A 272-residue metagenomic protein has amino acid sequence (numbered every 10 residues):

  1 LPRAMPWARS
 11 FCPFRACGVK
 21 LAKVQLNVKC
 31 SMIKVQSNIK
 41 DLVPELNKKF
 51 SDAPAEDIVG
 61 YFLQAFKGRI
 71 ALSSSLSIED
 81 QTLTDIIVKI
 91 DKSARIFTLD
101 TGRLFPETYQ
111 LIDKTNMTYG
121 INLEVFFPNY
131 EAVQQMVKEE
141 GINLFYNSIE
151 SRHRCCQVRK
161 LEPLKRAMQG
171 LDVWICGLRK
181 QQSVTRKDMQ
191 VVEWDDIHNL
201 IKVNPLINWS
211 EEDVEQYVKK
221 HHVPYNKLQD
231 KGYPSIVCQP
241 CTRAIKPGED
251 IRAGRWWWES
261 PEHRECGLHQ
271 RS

Functional and structural regions predicted by a protein language model:
L1-K34: Intrinsic disorder/low-complexity segments
I33-S272: Nucleotide-activated chemistry modules centered on ATP-dependent adenylation/adenylyltransferase
